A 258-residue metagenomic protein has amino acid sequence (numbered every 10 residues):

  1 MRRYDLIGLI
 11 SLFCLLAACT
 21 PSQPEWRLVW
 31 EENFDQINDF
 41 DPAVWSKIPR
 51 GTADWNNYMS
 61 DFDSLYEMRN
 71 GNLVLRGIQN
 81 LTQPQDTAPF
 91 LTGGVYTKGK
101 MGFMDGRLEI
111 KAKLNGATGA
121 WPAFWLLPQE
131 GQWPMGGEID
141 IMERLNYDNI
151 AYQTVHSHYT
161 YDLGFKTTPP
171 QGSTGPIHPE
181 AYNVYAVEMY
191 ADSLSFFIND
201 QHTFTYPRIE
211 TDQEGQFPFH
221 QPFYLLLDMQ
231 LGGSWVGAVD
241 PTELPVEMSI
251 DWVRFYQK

Functional and structural regions predicted by a protein language model:
M1-P24: Bacterial Sec-dependent N-terminal signal peptides
C19-K258: GH16 jelly-roll
